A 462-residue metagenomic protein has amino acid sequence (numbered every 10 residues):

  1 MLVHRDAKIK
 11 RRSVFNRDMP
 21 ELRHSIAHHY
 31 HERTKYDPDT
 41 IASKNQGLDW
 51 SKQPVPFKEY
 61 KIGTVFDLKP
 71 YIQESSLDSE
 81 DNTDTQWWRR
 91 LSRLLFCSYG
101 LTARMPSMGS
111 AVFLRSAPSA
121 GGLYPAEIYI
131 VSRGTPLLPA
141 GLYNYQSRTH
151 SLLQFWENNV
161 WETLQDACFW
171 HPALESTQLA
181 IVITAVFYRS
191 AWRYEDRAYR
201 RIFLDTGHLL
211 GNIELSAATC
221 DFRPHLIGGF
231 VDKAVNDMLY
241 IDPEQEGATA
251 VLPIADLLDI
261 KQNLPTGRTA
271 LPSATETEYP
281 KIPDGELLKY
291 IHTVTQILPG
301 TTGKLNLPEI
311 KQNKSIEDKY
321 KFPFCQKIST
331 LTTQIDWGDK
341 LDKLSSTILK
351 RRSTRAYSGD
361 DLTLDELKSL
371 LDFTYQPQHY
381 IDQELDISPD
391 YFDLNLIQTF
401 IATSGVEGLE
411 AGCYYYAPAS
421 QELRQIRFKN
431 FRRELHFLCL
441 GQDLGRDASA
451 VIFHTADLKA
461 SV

Functional and structural regions predicted by a protein language model:
M1-V462: N-terminal accessory segments that position/regulate proteins before the catalytic core
